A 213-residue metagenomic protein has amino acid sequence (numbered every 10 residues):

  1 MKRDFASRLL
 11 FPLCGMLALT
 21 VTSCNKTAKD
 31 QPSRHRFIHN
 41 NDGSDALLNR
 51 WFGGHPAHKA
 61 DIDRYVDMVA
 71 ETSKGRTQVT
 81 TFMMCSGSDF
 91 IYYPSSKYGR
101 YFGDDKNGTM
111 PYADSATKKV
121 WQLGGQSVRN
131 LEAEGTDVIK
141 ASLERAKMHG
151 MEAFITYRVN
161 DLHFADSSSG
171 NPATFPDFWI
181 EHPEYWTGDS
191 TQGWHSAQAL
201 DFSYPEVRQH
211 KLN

Functional and structural regions predicted by a protein language model:
M1-F11: Bacterial N-terminal signal peptides that target proteins for export
L10-T20: Bacterial N-terminal signal peptides
L19-Q31: Bacterial Sec-dependent signal peptides at the C-terminal "C-region" and cleavage site
P32-A60, M110-A133, V138, E144 (+2 more regions): Active-site-adjacent "subsite" loops/lids of carbohydrate-active enzymes
D61-I91: Catalytic domains of carbohydrate-active enzymes, especially glycoside hydrolases
M68-V79, G135-A153: A structural motif corresponding to the C-terminal end of an alpha-helix and its immediate exit/capping segment
V79-E132: Aromatic-lined carbohydrate-binding/catalytic grooves of carbohydrate-active enzymes
T81-C85, E152-R158: Outer-envelope exported proteins of Gram-negative bacteria
